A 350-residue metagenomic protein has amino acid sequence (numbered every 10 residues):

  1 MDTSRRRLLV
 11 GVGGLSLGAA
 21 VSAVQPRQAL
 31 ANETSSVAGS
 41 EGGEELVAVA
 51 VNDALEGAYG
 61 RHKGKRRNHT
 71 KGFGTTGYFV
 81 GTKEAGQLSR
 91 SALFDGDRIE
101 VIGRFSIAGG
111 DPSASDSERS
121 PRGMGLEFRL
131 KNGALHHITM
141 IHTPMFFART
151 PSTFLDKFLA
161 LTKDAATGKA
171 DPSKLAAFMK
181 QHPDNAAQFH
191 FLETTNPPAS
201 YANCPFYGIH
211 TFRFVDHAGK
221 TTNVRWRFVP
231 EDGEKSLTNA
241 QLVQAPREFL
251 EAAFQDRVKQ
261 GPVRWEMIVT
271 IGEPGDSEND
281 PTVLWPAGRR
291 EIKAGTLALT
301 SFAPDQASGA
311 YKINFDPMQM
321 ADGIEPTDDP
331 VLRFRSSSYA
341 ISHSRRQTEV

Functional and structural regions predicted by a protein language model:
D2-A19, V24, A29-V350: Active-site-adjacent core segments of small-molecule enzymes
